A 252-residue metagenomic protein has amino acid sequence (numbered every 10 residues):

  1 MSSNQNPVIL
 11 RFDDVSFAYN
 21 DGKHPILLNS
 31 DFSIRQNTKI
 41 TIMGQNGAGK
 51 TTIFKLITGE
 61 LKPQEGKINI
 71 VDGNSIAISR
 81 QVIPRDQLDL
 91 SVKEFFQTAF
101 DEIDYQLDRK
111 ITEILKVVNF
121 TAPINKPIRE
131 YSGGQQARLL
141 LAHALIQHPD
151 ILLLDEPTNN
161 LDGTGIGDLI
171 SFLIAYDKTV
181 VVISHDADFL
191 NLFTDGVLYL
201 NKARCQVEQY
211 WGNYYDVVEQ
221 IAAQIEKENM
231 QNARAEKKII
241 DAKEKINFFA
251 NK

Functional and structural regions predicted by a protein language model:
M1-N232: ABC ATP-binding cassette signature C-motif
G59, F249-K252: Generic structural signal for alpha-helix termini and adjacent loop/cap motifs
I221-F249: Intracellular alpha-helical coupling/juxtamembrane segments of multi-pass membrane proteins
